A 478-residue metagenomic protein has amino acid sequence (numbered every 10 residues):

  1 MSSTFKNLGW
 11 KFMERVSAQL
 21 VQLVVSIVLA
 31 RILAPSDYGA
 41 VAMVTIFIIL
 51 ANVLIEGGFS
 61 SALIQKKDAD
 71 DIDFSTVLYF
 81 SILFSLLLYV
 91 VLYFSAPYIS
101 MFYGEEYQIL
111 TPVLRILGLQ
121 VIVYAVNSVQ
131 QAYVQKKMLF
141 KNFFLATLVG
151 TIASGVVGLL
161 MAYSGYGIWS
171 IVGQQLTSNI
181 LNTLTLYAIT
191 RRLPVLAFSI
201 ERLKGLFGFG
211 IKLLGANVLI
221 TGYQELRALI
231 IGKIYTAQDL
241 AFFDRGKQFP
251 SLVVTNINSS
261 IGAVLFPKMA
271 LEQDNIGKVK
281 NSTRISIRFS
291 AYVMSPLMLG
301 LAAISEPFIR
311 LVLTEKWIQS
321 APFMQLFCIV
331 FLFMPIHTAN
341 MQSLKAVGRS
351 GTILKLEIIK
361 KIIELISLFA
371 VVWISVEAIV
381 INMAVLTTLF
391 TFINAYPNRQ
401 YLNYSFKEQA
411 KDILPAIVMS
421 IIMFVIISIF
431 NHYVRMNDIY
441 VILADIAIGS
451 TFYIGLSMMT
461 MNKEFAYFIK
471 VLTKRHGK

Functional and structural regions predicted by a protein language model:
M1-L23, S61-Y79, L110, K141-N142 (+4 more regions): N-terminal membrane topogenesis motif
S3-F59, I82-A96, R115-I116, Q120 (+5 more regions): Signature of the first transmembrane helix
T4, K141, L184-L229, V264-N281 (+2 more regions): Interhelical loop/hinge segments that connect adjacent transmembrane helices in multipass membrane
T4-F5, A62-D71, I122-A146, S164 (+4 more regions): Membrane-interface junctions at transmembrane-helix termini in multi-pass inner-membrane proteins
N7-A18, Q22, G150, I171-S178 (+6 more regions): Transmembrane helical elements of multi-pass membrane transporters/channels
Q22, V53-D71, Y133-K136, G246 (+2 more regions): Helix-loop junctions and terminal segments of transmembrane helices in multi-pass membrane transport/translocation
A42, T111, R115-G118, L145-R191 (+7 more regions): Hydrophobic alpha-helical transmembrane segments
Y396-F406, I413, I427-K478: Membrane-proximal transmembrane or re-entrant/amphipathic helices at the cytosolic face
